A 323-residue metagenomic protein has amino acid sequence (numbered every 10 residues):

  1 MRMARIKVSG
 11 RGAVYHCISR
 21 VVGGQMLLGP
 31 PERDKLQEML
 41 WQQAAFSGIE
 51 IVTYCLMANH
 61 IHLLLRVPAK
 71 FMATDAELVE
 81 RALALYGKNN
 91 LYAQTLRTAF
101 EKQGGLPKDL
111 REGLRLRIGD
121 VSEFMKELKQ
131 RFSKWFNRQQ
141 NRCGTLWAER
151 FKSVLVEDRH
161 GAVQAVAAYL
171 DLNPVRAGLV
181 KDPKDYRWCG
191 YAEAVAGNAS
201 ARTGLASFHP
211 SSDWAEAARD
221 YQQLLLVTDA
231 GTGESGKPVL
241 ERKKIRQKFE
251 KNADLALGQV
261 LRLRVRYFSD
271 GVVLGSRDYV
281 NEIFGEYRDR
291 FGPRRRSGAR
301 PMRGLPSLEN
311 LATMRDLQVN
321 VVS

Functional and structural regions predicted by a protein language model:
M1-S323: Short catalytic/metal-binding and nucleic-acid-binding patches
